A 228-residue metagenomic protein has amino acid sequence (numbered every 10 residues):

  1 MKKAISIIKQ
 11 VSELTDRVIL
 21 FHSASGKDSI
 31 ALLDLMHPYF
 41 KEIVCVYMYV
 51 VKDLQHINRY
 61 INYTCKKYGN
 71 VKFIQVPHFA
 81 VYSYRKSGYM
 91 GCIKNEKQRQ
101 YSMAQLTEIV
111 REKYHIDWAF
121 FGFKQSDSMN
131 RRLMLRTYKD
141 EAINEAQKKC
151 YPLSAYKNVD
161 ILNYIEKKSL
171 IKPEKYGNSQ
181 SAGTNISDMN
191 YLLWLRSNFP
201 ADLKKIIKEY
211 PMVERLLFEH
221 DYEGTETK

Functional and structural regions predicted by a protein language model:
M1-K228: Nucleotide-activated chemistry modules centered on ATP-dependent adenylation/adenylyltransferase
